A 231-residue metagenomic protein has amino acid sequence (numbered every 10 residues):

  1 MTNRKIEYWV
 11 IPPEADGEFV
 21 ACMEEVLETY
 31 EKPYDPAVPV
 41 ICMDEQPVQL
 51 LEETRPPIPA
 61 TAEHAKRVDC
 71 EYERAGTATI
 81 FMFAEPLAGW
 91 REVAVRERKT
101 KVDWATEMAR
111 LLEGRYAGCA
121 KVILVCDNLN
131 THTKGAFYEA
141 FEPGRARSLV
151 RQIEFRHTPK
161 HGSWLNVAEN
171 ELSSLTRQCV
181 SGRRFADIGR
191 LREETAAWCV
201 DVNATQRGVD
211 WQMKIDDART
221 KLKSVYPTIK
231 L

Functional and structural regions predicted by a protein language model:
M1-P13, P39, E45-Q49: Conserved short alpha-helical interface segments
E14, T54, R190-L231: C-terminal domain-tail junction helix/linker
M23-A109, L222: Extended, low-complexity cationic-aromatic segments
C42-D44, F83, G89, M108 (+5 more regions): Mobile genetic element proteins and their domesticated derivatives, centered on retroelements and DNA transposons
K66-E73, A146-V167, R183-F185: RNase H-like polynucleotidyl transferase catalytic core
A78, D127-N128, F155-R177, G189-R192: RNase H-like two-metal-ion nuclease catalytic core shared by retroviral integrases and related mobile-element nucleases
R91, A168-D187, D201-T205: Active-site proximal helix-loop segment of RNase H-like, two-metal nucleases, encompassing DDE(D)
C119-T133, H161: Acidic/histidine-rich, metal-coordinating catalytic segments
